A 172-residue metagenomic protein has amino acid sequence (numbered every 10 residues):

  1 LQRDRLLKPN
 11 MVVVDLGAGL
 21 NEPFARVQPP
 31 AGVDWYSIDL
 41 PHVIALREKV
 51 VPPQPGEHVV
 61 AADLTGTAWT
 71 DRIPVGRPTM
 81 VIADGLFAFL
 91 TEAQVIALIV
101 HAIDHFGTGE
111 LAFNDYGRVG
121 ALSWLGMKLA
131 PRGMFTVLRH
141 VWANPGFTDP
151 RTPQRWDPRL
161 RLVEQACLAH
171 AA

Functional and structural regions predicted by a protein language model:
L1-A172: Alpha-helical subdomain
